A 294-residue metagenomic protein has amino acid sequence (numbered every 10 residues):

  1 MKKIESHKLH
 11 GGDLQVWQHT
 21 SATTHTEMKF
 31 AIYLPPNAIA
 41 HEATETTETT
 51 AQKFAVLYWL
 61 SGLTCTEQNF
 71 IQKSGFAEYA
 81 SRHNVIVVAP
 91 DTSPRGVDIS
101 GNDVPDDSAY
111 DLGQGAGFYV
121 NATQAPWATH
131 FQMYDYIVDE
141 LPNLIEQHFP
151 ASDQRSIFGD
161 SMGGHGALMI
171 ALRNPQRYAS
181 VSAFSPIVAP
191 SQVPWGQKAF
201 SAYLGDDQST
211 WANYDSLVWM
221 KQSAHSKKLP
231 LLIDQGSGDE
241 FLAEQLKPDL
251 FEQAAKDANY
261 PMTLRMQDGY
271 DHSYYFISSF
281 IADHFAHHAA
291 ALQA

Functional and structural regions predicted by a protein language model:
M1-A294: Non-catalytic cap/lid and distal C-terminal segments of serine-dependent acyl enzymes
